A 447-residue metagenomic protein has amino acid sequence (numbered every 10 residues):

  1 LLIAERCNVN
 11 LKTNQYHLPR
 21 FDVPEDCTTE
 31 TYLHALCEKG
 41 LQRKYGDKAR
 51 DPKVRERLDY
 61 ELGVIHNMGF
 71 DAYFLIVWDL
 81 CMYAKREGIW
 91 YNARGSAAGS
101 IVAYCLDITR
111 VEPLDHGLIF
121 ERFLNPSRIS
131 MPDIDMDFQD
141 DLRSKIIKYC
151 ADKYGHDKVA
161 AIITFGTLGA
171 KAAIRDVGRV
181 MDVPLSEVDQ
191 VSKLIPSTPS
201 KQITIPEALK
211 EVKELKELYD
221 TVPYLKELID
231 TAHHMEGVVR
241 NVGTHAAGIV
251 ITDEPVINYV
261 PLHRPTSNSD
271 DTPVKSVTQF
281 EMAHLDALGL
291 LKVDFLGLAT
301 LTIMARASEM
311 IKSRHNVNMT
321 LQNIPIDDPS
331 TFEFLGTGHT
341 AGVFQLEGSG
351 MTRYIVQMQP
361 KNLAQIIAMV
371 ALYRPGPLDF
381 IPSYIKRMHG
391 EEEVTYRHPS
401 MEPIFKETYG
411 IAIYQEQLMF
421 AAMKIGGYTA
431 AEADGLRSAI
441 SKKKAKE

Functional and structural regions predicted by a protein language model:
L1-E447: Alpha-helical scaffold/interaction cores of sigma-54-like transcription cofactors and many family A DNA polymerases
